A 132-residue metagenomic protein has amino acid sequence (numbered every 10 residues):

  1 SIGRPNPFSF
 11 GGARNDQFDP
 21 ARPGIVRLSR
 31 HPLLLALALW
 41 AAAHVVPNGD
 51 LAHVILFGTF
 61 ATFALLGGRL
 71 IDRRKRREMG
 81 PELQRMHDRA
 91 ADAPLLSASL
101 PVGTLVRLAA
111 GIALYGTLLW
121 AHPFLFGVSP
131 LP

Functional and structural regions predicted by a protein language model:
S1-A21: Portal/gating segments that form or line small-molecule/metal binding sites
P7-S9, R27, P94: Residue-level preference for alpha-helix termini and adjacent loops
A21-R30: Short, amphipathic, aromatic/basic-enriched membrane-interface segments that mark the entry/exit of transmembrane
R30-P132: Hydrophobic transmembrane alpha-helices
